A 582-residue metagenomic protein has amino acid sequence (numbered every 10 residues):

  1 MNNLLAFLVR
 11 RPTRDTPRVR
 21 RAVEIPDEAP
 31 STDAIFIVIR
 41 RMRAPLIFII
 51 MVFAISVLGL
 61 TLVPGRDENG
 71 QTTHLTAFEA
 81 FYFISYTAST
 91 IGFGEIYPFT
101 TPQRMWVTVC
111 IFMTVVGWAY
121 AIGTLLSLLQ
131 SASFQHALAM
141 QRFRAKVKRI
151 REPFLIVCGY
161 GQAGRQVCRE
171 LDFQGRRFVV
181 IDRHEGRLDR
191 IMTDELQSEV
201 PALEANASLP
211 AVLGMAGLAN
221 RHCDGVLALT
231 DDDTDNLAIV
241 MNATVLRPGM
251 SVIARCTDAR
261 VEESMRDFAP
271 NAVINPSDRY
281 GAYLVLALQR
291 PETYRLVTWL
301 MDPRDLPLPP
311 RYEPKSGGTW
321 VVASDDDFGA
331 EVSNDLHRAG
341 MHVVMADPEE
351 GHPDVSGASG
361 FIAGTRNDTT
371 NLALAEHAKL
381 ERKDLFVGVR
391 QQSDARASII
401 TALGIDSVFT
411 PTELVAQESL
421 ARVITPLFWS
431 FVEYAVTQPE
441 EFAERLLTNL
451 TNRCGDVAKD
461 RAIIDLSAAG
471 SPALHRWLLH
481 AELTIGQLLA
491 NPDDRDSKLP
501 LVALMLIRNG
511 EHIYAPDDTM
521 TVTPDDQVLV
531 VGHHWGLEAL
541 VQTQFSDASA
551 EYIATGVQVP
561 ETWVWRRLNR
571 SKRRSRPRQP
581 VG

Functional and structural regions predicted by a protein language model:
N2-P12, S56, Q71-A137, A272: Pore domain of cation channels
L4-V23, Q130, H136-I156, A163-R169 (+7 more regions): Cytosolic regulatory domains of K+ homeostasis systems
P26-R41: Cytosolic juxtamembrane amphipathic/interface segments immediately preceding and feeding into a transmembrane helix
R40-I49, C110-I111, V115: Hydrophobic alpha-helical transmembrane segments
R43-F83: Outer-pore turret/helix-boundary of cation channels
I111-A121, S127, L196-L288, G351-P426: Phosphate-bearing ligand-interacting subdomains that bind or position ATP/ADP/UDP/GDP/NAD(P) or nucleotide-linked
Q174-T193: Hydrophobic alpha-helical transmembrane segments and immediately flanking/interface helices in integral membrane
E185-I191, R260-S264, G329-E331, A395-S398 (+1 more regions): Short, charged/polar "capping" segments at the starts of alpha-helices and the immediately preceding loops
